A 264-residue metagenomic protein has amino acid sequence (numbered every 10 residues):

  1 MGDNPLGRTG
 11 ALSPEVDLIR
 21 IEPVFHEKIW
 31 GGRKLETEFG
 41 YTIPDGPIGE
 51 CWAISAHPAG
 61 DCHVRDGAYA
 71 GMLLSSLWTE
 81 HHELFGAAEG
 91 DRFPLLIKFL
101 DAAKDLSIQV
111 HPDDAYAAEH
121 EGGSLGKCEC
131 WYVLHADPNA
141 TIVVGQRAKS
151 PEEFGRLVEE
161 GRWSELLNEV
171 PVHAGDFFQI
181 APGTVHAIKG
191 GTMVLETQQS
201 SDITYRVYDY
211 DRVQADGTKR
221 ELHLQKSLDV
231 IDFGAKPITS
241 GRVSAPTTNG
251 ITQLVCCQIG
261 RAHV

Functional and structural regions predicted by a protein language model:
M1-K149, D211-N249: Transition-metal
P58, P112, D137, T184 (+3 more regions): A broadly conserved detector of short glycine/acidic/proline-rich loop/turn motifs that flank catalytic sites and bind
A102-K104, G126-K127, H173-A174, A181 (+1 more regions): Short, well-ordered loop/turn elements at secondary-structure boundaries
E119-E121, E153-L157, R206-Y208: A short, polar/proline- and glycine-enriched secondary-structure boundary/capping micro-motif
S124, C130, H135-A174, Q179: Intrinsically disordered, low-complexity linker/loop segments enriched in Gly/Pro and charged/polar residues
E159, W163-L166, F177-Q179, T184-G241: An exposed, glycine/acidic-rich loop-and-rim segment of catalytic or binding clefts
V185, G250-Q253, I259: Conserved, well-structured core segments that form or line functional sites
G260-V264: Conserved small/polar residues in nucleotide/adenosyl-binding loops
